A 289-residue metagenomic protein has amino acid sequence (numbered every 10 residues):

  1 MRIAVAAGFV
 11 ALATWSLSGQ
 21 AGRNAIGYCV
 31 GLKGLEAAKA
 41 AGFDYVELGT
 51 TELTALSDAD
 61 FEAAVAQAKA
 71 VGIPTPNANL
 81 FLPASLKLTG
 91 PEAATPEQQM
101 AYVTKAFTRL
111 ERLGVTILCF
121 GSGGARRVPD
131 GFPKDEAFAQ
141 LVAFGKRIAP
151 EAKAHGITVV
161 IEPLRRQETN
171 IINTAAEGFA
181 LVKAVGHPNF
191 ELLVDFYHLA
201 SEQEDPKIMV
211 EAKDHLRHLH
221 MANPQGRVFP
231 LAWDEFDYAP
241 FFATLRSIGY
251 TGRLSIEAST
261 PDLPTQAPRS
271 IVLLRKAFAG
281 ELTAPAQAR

Functional and structural regions predicted by a protein language model:
A4-T14: Bacterial N-terminal signal peptides
S16, T89-E191, Q287-R289: Active-site acidic/histidine proton-transfer and metal-coordination neighborhood in alpha/beta enzyme cores
Q20-A25, L32-G42, G114, I172-V194 (+1 more regions): Histidine-acidic metal/acid-base catalytic patches
L32-K33, D44, L48-A139, I256 (+1 more regions): Structural motif corresponding to the early beta-alpha repeats
K39, K69, E111, A149 (+2 more regions): Anion (oxyanion) recognition and catalysis
V46-G49, C119-S122, V159-L164, L192-L193 (+2 more regions): Short beta-strands and strand-loop turn motifs
E52, P129, E136, R166-T169 (+3 more regions): Conserved short-loop catalytic and cofactor-binding motifs
